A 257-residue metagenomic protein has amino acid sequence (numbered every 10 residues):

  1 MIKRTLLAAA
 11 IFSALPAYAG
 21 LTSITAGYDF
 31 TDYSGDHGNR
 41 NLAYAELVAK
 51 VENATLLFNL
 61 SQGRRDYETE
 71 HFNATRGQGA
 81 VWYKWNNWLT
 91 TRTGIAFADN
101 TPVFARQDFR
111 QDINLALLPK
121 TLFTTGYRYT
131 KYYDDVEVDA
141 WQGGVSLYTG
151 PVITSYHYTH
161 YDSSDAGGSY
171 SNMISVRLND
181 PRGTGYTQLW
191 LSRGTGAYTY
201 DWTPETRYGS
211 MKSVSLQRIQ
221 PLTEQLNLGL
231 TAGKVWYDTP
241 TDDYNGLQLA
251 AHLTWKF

Functional and structural regions predicted by a protein language model:
A19-R65: Short glycine/proline- and aromatic-enriched beta-strand/turn motifs that initiate or cap beta-hairpins
T22-I24, V51-F58, W85-T93, P119-T125 (+3 more regions): Repeated loop/turn-to-beta-strand initiation elements of outer-membrane beta-barrel proteins
D29-G35, S61-T69, A96-V103, A116 (+5 more regions): Sequence/structural signature of outer-membrane beta-barrel proteins
N41-A45, T75-G79, Q107-Q111, Y129 (+4 more regions): Hydrophobic, lipid-facing positions within transmembrane beta-strands of outer-membrane proteins
V48-V51, Y83, L115-L117, S146-L147 (+4 more regions): Residue-level signature of outer-membrane beta-barrel architecture
E52-N53, A116-Y198: Detector for outer-membrane/organellar transmembrane beta-barrel domains, recognizing the amphipathic beta-strand
E68-T69, R92-T93, D99-T101, S175-R177 (+1 more regions): Outer membrane beta-barrel transmembrane domains
G150, V176-L178, R182, N245-F257: Outer-membrane beta-barrel "beta-signal"
